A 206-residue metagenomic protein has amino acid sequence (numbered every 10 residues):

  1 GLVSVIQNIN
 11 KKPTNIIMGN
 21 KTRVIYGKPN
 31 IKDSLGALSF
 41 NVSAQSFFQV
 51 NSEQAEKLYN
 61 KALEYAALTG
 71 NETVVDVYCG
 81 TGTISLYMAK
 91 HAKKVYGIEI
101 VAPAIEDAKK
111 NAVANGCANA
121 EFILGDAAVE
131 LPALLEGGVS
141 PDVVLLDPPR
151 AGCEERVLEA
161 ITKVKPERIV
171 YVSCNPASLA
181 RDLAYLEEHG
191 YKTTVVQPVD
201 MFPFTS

Functional and structural regions predicted by a protein language model:
V3-S206: Rossmann-like S-adenosyl-L-methionine
